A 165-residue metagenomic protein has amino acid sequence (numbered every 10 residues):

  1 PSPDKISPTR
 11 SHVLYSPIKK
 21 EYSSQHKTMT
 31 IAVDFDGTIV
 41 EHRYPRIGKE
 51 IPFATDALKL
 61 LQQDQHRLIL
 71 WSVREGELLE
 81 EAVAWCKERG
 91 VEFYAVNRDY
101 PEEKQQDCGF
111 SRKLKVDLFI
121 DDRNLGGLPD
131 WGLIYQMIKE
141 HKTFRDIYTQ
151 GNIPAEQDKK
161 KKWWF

Functional and structural regions predicted by a protein language model:
S2-S11: Extreme N-terminal basic, low-complexity initiation segments that serve as generic localization/processing leaders
R10-F165: HAD-like aspartate-dependent phosphatase fold
